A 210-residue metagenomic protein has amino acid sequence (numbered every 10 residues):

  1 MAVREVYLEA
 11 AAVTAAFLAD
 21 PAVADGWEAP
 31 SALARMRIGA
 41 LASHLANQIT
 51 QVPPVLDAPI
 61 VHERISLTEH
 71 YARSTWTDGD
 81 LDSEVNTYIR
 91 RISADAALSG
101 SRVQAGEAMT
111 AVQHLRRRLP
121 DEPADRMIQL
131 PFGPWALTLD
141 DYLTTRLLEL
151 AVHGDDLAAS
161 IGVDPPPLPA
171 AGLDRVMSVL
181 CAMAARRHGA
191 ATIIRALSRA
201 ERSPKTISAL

Functional and structural regions predicted by a protein language model:
M1-A16, V23-A34, P54-E84, Y88-L210: Structured surface interface patches that mediate subunit assembly and partner/cofactor docking
F17-D20, H44: Conserved catalytic core of Hanks-type protein kinase domains
A32-L45: N-terminal interaction modules that seed assembly of large macromolecular complexes
S43, N47, T145-L148: DHp/HisKA dimerization-phosphoacceptor four-helix bundle of two-component histidine kinases and homologous
A46, Q51-L56: N-terminal amphipathic, basic helical "cap/leader" segment at the start of enzyme domains
